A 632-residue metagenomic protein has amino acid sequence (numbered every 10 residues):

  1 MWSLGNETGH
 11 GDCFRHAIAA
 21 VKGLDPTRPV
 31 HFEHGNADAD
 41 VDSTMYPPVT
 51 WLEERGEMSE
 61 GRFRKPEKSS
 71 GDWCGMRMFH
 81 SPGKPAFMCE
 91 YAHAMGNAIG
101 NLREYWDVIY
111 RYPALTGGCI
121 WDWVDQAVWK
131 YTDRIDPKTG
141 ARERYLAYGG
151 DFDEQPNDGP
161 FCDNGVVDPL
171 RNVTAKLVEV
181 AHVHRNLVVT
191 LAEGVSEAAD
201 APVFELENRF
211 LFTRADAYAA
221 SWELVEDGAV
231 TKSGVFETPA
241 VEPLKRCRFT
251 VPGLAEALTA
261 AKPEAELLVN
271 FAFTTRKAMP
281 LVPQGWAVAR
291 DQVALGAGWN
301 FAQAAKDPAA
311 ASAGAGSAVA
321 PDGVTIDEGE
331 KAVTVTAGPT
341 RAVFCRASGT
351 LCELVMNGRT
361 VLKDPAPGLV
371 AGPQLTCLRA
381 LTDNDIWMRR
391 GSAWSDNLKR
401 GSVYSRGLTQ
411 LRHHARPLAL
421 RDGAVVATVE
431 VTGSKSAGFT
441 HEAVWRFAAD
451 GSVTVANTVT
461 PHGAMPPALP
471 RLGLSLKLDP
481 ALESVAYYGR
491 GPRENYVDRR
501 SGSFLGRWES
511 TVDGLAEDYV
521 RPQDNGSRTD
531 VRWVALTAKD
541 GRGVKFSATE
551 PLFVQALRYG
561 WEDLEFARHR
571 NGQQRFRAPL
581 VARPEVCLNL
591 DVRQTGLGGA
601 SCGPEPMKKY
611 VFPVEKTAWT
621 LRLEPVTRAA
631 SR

Functional and structural regions predicted by a protein language model:
M1, R28-H31, D40-V41, P85-A86 (+8 more regions): Beta-sheet entry/capping signal
M1-C162, V166: Substrate-binding/catalytic cleft of secreted carbohydrate-active enzymes, primarily glycoside hydrolases
M1-R15, H31, F79, G83 (+5 more regions): Active-site-adjacent substrate/metal-binding segments within catalytic domains of carbohydrate-active enzymes
G5-G9, E237-T238, P461: Conserved short loop/turn motifs at secondary-structure junctions
H10, F14, G35, M95-A98 (+14 more regions): Active-site-proximal structural scaffolding
V108-A347, Y610, S631: Carbohydrate-binding surfaces of carbohydrate-active enzymes
P252-E264, M279, V293-R632: Beta-strand/loop-rich accessory regions of lumenal/periplasmic or secreted enzymes, predominantly carbohydrate-active
